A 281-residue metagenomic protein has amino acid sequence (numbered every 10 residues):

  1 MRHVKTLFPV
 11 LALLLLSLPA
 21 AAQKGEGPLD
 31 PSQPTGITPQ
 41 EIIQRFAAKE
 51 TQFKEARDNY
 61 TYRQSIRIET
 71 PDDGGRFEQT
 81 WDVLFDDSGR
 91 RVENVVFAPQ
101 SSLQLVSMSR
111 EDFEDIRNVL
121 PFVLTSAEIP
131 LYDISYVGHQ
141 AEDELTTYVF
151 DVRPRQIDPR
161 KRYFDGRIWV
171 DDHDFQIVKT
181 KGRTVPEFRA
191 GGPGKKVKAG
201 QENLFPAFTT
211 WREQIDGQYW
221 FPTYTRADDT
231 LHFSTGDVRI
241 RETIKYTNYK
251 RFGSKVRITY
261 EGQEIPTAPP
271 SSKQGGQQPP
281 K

Functional and structural regions predicted by a protein language model:
M1-T6: Positively charged n-region of N-terminal signal peptides that target proteins for export
F8-P19: Bacterial N-terminal signal peptides
Q23-D165, D172-V178, R183-K196, Q201-P206 (+3 more regions): Structured extracytoplasmic
